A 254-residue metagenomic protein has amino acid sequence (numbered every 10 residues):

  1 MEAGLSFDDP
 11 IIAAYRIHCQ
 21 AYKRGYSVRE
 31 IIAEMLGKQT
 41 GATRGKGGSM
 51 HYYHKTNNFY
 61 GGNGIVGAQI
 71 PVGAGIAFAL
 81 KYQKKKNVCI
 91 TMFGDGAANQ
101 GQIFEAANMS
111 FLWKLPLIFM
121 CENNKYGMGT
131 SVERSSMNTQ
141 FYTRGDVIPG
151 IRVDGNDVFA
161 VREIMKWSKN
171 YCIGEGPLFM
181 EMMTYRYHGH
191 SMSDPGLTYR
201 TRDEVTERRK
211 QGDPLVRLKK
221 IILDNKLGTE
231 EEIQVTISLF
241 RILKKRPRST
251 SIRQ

Functional and structural regions predicted by a protein language model:
M1-W113, S131-N138, Y142, V147: Cofactor-binding active-site loop characterized by glycine-rich and histidine/acidic residues
P10, P116, P149-I151, P177: Residue-level detector of anion-binding/catalytic polar loops
R16, G96-A97, N124, M183 (+1 more regions): Anionic group-transfer/hydrolysis microenvironments
C19-Q20, K125-M128, R186-H188: Short gly/pro/ser/thr-enriched loop/turn and capping motifs at secondary-structure boundaries
K81-K85, M137-W167, Y171, K210-I237: Conserved thiamine diphosphate
W113-E133: A short, conserved beta-to-alpha structural element at the edge of catalytic cores that scaffolds binding
M120-C121, I151-D154, V161, F179-M183: Short, conserved beta-strand edge motifs with alternating hydrophobic and charged residues
Y171-Q254: Glycine/aspartate-rich loop-and-adjacent alpha/beta segment that forms the canonical ThDP
